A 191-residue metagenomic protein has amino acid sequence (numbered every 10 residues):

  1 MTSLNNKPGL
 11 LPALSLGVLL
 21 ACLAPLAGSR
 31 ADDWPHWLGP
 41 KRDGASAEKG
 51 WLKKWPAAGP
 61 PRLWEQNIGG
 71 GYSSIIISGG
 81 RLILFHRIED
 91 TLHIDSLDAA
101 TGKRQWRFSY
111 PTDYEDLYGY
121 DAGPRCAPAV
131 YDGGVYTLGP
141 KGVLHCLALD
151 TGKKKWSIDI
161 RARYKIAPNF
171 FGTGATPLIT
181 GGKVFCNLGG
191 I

Functional and structural regions predicted by a protein language model:
T2-L16: Bacterial N-terminal signal peptides that target proteins for export
A13-P25: Bacterial N-terminal signal peptides
G28-I191: Noncatalytic, solvent-exposed loop/strand surfaces of beta-propeller-type extracellular/periplasmic domains
